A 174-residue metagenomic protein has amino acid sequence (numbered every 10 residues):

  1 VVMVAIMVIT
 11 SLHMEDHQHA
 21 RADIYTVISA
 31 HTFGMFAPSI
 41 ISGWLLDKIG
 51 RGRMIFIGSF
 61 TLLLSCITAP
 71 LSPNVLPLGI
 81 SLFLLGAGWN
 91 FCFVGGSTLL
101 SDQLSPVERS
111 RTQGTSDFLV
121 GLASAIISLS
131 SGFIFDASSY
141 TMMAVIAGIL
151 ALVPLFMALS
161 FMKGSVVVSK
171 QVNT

Functional and structural regions predicted by a protein language model:
V8-I24: Short amphipathic helix-loop junctions that connect adjacent transmembrane helices in Major Facilitator Superfamily/SLC
R21-Y25, S29, G114: Small-residue hotspots at the loop-to-helix junctions and early N-terminal turns of transmembrane alpha-helices
A37-G50, F135: Helix-to-loop junctions at the C-terminal end of transmembrane segments in multipass secondary transporters
R53-T68, G148: Structural signature of the two symmetry-related core transmembrane helices
S65, L76-L84: Paired small-residue
F91-L104: Intracellular juxtamembrane helix-capping segments at the cytosolic ends of symmetry-related transmembrane helices
E108-D136: A late C-terminal transmembrane helix in Major Facilitator Superfamily
F133-A151: A membrane-interface helix-boundary motif in multi-pass transporters
